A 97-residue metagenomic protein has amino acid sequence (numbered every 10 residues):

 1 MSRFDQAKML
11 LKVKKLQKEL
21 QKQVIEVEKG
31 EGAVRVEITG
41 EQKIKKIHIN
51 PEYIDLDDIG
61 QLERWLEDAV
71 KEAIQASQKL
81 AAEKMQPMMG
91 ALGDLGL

Functional and structural regions predicted by a protein language model:
M1-E26, A76-L97: Long amphipathic alpha-helical segments used for membrane anchoring, targeting, substrate engagement, or oligomerization
D5, D58-L62: Conserved acidic
V13, Q42, L66: Residue-level signature of catalytic and energy-coupling elements of molecular machines, predominantly ATP/GTP-dependent
E26-H48: N-terminal intrinsically disordered, cationic/polar leader segments that include organellar targeting peptides
I47-I59: A short interface-forming secondary-structure element
W65, A69-L80: Stable alpha-helical structural segments in soluble proteins, enriched in small hydrophobic residues
